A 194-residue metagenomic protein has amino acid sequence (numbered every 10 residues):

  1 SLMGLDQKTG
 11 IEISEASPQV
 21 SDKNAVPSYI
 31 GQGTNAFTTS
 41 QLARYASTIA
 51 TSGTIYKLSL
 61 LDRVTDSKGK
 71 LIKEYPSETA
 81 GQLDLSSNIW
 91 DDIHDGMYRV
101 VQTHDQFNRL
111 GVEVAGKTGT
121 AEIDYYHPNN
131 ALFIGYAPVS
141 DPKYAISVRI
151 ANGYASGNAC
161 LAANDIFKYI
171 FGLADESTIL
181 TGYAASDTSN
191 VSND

Functional and structural regions predicted by a protein language model:
S1-I150, N193-D194: Beta-lactam-recognizing serine transpeptidase/beta-lactamase-like catalytic domain environment
T38-R44, N158-D165: Short amphipathic alpha-helical face segments that pack within enzyme cores and frequently flank/anchor catalytic
L71-K73, E78, N164-D194: Short, gly/Ser/Thr-rich active-site loops of penicillin-recognizing serine hydrolases
L85, A151-A162: Short alpha-helix boundary/capping segments
K143, A155-G157, L173: Intrinsically disordered, low-complexity acidic/polar segments
